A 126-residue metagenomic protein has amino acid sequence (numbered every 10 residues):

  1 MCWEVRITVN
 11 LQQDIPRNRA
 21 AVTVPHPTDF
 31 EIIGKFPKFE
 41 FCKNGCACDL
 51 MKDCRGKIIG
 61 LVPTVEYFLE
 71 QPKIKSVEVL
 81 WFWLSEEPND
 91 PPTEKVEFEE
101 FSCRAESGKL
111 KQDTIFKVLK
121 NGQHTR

Functional and structural regions predicted by a protein language model:
M1-R126: Structured alpha/beta or helical-core interaction and ligand-binding surfaces enriched in interleaved
